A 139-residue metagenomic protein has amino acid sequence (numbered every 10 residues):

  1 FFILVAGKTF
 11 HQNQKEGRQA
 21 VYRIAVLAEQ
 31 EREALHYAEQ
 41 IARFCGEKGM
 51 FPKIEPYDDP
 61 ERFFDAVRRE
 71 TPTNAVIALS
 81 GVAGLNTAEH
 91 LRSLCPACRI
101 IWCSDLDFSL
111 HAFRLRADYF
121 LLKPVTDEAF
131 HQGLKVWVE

Functional and structural regions predicted by a protein language model:
F1-A25, E33-A38: Non-catalytic signal-transmission and effector/linker regions of two-component phosphorelay proteins
R18-A20, V67-P72, S93-L94: Flexible, charged surface loops at secondary-structure boundaries
A20, M50-P52, P96: Residue-level signal for beta-strand positions within conserved beta-sheet cores that form or flank
I24, Q30-E55: Two-component/phosphorelay signaling modules centered on CheY-like receiver
L27-E31, D58-P60, I77-G81: Structural motif
R32, R62, F108: Surface-exposed, flexible loop/turn segments at secondary-structure boundaries
P56-N74: Acidic, metal-coordinating helix/loop segments flanking the phosphotransfer/catalytic sites of two-component signaling
T73-V138: CheY-like receiver
